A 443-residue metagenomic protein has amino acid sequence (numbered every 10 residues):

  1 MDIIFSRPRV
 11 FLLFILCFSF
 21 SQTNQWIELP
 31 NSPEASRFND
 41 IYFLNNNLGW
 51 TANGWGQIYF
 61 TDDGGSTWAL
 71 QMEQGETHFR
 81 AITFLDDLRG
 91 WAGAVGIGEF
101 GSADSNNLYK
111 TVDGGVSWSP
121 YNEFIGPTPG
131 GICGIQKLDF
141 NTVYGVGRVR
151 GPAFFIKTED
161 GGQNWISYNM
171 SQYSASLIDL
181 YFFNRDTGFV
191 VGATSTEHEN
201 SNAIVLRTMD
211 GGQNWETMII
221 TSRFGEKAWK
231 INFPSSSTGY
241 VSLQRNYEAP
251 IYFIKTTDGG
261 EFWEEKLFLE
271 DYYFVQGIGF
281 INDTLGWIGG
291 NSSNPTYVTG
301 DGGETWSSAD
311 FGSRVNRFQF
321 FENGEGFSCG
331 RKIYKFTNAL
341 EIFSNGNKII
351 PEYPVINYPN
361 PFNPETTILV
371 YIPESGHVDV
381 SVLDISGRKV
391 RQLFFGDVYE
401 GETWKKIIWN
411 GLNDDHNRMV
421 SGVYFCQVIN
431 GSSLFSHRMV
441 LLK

Functional and structural regions predicted by a protein language model:
M1-S6: N-terminal secretory signal peptides that target proteins for export/translocation
P8-F18: Sec-dependent N-terminal signal peptides
Q22-L340: Residue-level hotspots at or immediately adjacent to binding/recognition sites across diverse folds
G56, G324, G387, H416-N417: Detector for glycine-centered tight turns/loop "hinges" at secondary-structure junctions
D271-Y273, V398-W404: Beta-propeller and related beta-repeat scaffolds in trafficking/envelope systems
F343-Y358, F362-I385, Q392-G396, K405-W409 (+1 more regions): Glycine-centered coil/turn sites that cap beta-strands in beta-rich domains
E400, N417, S421-K443: C-terminal tail/sorting-segment detector
I407-M419: Signal that preferentially marks extracellular ectodomain short beta-strand elements of beta-sandwich modules
